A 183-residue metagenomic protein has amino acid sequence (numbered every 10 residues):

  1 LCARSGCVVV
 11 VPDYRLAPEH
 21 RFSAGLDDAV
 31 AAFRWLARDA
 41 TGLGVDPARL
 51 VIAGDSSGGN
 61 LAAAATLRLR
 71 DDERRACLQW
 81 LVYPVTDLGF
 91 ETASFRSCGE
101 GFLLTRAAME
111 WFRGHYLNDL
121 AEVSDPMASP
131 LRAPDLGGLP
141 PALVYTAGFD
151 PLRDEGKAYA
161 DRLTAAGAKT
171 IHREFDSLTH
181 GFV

Functional and structural regions predicted by a protein language model:
C2-V183: Alpha/beta-hydrolase superfamily serine-hydrolase fold, recognizing
